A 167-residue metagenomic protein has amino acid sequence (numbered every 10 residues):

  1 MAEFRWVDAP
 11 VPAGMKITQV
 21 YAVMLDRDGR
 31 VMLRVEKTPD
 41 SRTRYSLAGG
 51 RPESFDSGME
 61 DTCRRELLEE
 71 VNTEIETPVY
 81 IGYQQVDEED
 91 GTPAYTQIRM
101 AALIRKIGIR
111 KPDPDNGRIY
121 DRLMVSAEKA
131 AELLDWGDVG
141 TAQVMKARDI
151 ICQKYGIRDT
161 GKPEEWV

Functional and structural regions predicted by a protein language model:
M1-Y21: Acidic, metal-coordinating catalytic segment for phosphate/diphosphate chemistry, firing primarily on the Nudix
T18-V20, G29, T96-I98, Y120: Change "...and in nucleic-acid phosphodiester-cleaving endonucleases..." to "...and in nucleic-acid processing enzymes
A22-M24, L33, A102: Conserved hydrophobic "DFG−1" position in protein kinase catalytic cores
D26-E69: Conserved Nudix-box catalytic region and its N-terminal flanking loop in Nudix hydrolases and closely related
D26-G29, L103-G108, A127-K129: Short loop segments at secondary-structure junctions
T73-G82: A short coil-to-beta-strand element that immediately follows conserved catalytic motifs
Q85-R110, L123: Active-site-adjacent beta-strand/loop module that shapes the phosphate/pyrophosphate-binding cleft
D115-V167: Nudix hydrolase/Nudix homology domain
